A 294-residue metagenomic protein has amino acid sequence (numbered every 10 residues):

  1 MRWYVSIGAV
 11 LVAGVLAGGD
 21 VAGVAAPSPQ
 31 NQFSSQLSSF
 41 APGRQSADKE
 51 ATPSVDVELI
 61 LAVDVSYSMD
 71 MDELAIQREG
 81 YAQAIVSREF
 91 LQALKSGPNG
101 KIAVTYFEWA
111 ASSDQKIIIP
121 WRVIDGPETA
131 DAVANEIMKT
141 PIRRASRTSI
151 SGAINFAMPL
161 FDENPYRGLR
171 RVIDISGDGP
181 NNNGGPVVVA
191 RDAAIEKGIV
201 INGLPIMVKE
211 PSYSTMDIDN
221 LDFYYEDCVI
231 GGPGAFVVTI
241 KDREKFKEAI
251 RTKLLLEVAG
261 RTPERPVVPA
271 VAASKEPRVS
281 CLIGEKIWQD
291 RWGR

Functional and structural regions predicted by a protein language model:
G23-I60, S66-A75, I195: Acidic, polar low-complexity linker/tail segments
P53-I118, V172-S176: Von Willebrand factor
A62-D72, V104, P120-W121, E136-R147 (+3 more regions): Second-shell loop/turn segments in exported
D64, A157, L169-N183, A194 (+1 more regions): DG-centered beta-turn motif at the end of beta-strands
L94, G179-D227: VWA/integrin I-like adhesion module and closely mimicked acidic/polar interface patches used
G97-E136, Y213-E226: Short beta-strand-loop
K116, T129-R171, G203-M216, N220 (+1 more regions): Von Willebrand factor
V238-R294: C-terminal "exit" segments of structured domains
